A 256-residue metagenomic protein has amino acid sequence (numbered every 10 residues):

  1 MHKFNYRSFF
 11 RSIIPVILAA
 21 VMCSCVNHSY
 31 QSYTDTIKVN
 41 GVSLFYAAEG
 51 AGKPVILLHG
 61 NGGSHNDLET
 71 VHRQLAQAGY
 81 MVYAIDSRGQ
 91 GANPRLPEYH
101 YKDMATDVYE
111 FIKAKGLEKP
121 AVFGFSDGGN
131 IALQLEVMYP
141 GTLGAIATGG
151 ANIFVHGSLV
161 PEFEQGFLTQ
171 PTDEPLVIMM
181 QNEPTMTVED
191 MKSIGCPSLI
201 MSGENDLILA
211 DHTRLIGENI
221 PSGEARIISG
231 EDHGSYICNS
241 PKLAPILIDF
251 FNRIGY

Functional and structural regions predicted by a protein language model:
F45-G91: Conserved HGGG/HGGXW glycine-rich cap/lid loop of the alpha/beta-hydrolase fold
Q77, S87-P120: Active-site loop/oxyanion-hole signature of alpha/beta-hydrolase fold enzymes
G124, G128, A132: Gly/Ala-rich beta-loop-alpha elbow adjacent to hydrolase catalytic centers
Q134-M138, I146-E174: Flexible "cap/lid" loop of the alpha/beta hydrolase fold
E174-D190: Active-site nucleophile elbow and catalytic-triad environment of alpha/beta-hydrolase enzymes
I194, I200-S202: Short beta-strand/loop motif that positions the catalytic acidic residue of the alpha/beta-hydrolase fold
L207-H212: Conserved alpha/beta-hydrolase "acid-adjacent" motif
G230-Y256: Catalytic active-site module of serine/aspartate enzymes centered on a nucleophile-bearing elbow/loop
